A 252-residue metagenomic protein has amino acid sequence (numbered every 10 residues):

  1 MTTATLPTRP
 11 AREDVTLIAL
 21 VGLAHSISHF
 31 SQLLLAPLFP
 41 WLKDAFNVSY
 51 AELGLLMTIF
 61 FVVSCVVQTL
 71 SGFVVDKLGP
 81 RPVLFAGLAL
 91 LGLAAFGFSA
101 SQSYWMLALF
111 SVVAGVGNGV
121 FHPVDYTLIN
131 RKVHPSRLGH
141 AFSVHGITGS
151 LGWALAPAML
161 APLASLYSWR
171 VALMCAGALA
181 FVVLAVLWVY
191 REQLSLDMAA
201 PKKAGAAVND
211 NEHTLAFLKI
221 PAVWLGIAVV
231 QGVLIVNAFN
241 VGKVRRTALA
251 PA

Functional and structural regions predicted by a protein language model:
T2-R12, S195-L225: Juxtamembrane intracellular "pre-TM" segments in multi-pass secondary transporters
L33, F61-T69, W153-A154: Residue-level signature of mid-helix packing/kink "hotspots" within the transmembrane helices of 12-pass Major
A36, A222-A252: Extracytoplasmic gate region of multi-pass secondary transporters
V66-Q102: Conserved MFS/SLC helix-loop-helix module at the cytosolic interface between two early adjacent transmembrane helices
A94, W105-V113: Paired small-residue
F110-G149: Cytoplasmic helix-loop-helix junction between adjacent transmembrane helices in 12-TM secondary transporters
H145-Q193: Helix-loop-helix hairpin linking two adjacent transmembrane segments in secondary transporters
